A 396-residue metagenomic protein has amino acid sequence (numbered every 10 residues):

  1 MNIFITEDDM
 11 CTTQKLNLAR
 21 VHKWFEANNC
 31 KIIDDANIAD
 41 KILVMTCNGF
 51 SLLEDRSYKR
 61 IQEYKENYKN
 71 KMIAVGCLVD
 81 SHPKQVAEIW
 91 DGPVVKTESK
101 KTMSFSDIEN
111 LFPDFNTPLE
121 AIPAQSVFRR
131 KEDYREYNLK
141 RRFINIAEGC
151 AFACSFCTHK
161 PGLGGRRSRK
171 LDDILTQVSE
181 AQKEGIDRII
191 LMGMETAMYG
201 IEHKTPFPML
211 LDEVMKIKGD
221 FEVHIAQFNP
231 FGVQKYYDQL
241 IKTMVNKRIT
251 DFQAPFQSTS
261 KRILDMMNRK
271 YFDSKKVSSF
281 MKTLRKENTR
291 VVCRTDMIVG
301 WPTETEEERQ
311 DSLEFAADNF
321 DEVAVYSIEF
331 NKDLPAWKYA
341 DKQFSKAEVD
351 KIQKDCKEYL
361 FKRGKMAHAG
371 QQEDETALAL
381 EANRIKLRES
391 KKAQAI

Functional and structural regions predicted by a protein language model:
M1-M192, D273-K282, K286, L313 (+7 more regions): Proteins enriched for Cys/Gly/acidic motifs involved in redox and nucleic-acid/cofactor modification
K15-A19, E54-Y58, S168, H203-F207 (+2 more regions): Conserved strand-to-helix beginnings and helix N-cap segments that scaffold or border functional pockets
I32-D34, I61-Y68, Y199, V214-K218 (+2 more regions): Alpha-helix C-terminal capping segments
I73, D80-S81, K183-E307: Conserved SAM/AdoMet-binding glycine-rich loop
A87-F105, P208-D220, I241-D251, D311-A324: Structural recognition of alpha->loop->beta junctions
G200-M215, G219, M266, S327-K365: Radical SAM enzyme [4Fe-4S]-AdoMet core and its adjacent flexible, acidic and glycine-rich loops/tails across
F231, I298, Q371-E381: A glycine-rich phosphate-binding loop feature that marks nucleotide/adenosyl-phosphate handling sites
V291, T295, E306, Q310-S312 (+3 more regions): C-terminal structural cap/anchor segments
